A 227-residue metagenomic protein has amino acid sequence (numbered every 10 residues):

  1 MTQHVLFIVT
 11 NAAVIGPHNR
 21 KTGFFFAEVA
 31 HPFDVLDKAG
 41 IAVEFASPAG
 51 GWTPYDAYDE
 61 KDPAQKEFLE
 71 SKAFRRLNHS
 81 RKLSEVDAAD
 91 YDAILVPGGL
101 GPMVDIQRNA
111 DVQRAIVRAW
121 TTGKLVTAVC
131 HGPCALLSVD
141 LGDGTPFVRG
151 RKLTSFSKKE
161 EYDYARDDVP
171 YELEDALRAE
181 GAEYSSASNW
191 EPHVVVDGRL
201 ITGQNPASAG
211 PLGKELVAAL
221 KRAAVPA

Functional and structural regions predicted by a protein language model:
M1-T122, V126, A135-A227: Extended, subdomain-level signal for the structured scaffold at the beginning of enzyme domains
H131-P133: Conserved active-site segments centered on acidic
